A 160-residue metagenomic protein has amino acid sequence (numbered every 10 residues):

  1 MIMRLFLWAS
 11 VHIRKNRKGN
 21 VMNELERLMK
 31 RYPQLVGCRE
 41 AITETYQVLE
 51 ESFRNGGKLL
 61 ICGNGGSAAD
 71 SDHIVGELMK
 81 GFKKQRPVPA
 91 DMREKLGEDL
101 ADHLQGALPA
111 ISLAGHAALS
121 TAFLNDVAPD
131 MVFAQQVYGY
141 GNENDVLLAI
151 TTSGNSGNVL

Functional and structural regions predicted by a protein language model:
M1-M3: Methionine residue identity
S10-V21: Short, Lys/Arg-enriched N-terminal segments with co-localized hydrophobic residues within the first ~10-30 amino acids
V21-G37: Generic N-terminal amphipathic, Lys/Arg-enriched alpha-helix
K30, T43, K58-L59: Hydrophobic alpha-helical transmembrane segments of small proteolipidic membrane proteins, enriched in energy-coupled
G37-N55: A short, well-structured juxtamembrane/interface segment
K58-V75: Glycine/serine-rich anion-binding loops at beta->alpha junctions that coordinate negatively charged ligand groups
H73-L160: Glycine-rich phosphate-binding loops that contact phosphosugars or nucleotide phosphates
